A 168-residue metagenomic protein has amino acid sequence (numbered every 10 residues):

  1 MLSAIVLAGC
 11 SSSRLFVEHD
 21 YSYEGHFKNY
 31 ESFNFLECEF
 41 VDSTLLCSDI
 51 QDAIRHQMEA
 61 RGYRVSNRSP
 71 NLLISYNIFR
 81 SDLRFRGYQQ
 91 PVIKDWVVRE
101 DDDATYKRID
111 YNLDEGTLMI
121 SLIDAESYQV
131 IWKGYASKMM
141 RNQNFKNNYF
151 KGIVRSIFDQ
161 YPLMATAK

Functional and structural regions predicted by a protein language model:
L7-G9: C-terminal motif of bacterial Sec signal peptides marking the signal peptidase cleavage site
S11-E24, I109-T117, D124-K168: C-terminal/domain-edge helix-coil "capping" segments
H19-D20, H56-R61, T105: N-terminal post-signal-peptidase region of extra-cytosolic proteins
N29-E31, R61, P70-L72, D114-M119 (+1 more regions): Envelope-exposed proteins and targeting segments
S32-D82: N-terminal segment of the mature soluble domain
Y76-I131: Surface-exposed short loop/turn segments
